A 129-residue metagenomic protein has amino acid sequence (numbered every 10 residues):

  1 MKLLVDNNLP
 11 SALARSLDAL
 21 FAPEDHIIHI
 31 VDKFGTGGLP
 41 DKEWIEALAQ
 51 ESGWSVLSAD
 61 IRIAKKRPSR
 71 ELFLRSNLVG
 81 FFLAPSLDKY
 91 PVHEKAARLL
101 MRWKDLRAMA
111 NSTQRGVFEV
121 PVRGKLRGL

Functional and structural regions predicted by a protein language model:
M1-L39, I61-A64: Active-site-proximal, substrate-binding regions of enzyme catalytic domains and RNA-binding/basic surfaces
L4, L9-S16, L20-A22, V79 (+2 more regions): Gly/Pro/Ser/Thr-rich low-complexity, intrinsically disordered segments predominantly at protein N-termini
G38-L39, E43, Y90: Residues at secondary-structure transition points
D41, L48-S69: Acidic, metal-binding active-site segment of PIN/NYN-like and related structure-specific nucleases
A47-V56, L100-N111: A polyampholytic, Gly/Pro-enriched intrinsically disordered region
L57, V79-F81, F118: Hydrophobic/aromatic beta-strand patches that form the interior of the parallel beta-sheet core in alpha/beta enzyme
I61-R98: Mid-chain, well-packed structural core segment of small domains
K104-L129: Charged phosphate-binding loop/patch that engages nucleotide di/tri-phosphates or the phosphate backbone of nucleic
